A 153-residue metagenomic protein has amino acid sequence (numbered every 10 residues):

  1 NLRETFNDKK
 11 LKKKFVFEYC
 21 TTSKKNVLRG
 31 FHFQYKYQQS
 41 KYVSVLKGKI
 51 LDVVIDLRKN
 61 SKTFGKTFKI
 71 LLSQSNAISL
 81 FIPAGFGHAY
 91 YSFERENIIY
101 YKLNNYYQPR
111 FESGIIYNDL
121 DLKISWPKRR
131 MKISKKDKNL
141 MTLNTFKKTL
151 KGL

Functional and structural regions predicted by a protein language model:
N1-S75, R95-E96, Y101-L153: Non-catalytic, conserved peripheral segments adjacent to functional cores
L72-R95: Conserved metal-binding segment of the jelly-roll/cupin
